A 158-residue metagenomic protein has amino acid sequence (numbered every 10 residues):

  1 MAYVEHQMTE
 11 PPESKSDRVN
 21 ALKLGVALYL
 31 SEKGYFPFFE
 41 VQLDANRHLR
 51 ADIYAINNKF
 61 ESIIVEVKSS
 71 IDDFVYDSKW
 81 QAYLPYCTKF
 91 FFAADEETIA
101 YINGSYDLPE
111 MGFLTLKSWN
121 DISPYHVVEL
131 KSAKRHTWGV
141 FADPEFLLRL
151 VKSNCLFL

Functional and structural regions predicted by a protein language model:
A2-K15, A21-G34, N103, D107-L158: Non-catalytic C-terminal interaction segments of nucleic acid-processing enzymes
L22, L49, V75-K79: Amphipathic coiled-coil/heptad-repeat helices and related helical stalk/stem segments that mediate oligomerization
L30-A45: A short acidic/basic microdomain associated with nuclease active sites
Q42, Y54, K68: Anionic group-transfer/hydrolysis microenvironments
N46-L49, D121: Short acidic/glycine-enriched loop/turn segments that link adjacent beta-strands
L49-A51, F90: Short beta-strand or tight-loop elements that sit immediately N-terminal to catalytic metal-binding acidic residues
A51-I64: Active-site beta-strand-loop-beta-strand hairpin of nuclease catalytic cores that positions key catalytic residues
S69-S118: Catalytic cores of nucleic-acid endonucleases
